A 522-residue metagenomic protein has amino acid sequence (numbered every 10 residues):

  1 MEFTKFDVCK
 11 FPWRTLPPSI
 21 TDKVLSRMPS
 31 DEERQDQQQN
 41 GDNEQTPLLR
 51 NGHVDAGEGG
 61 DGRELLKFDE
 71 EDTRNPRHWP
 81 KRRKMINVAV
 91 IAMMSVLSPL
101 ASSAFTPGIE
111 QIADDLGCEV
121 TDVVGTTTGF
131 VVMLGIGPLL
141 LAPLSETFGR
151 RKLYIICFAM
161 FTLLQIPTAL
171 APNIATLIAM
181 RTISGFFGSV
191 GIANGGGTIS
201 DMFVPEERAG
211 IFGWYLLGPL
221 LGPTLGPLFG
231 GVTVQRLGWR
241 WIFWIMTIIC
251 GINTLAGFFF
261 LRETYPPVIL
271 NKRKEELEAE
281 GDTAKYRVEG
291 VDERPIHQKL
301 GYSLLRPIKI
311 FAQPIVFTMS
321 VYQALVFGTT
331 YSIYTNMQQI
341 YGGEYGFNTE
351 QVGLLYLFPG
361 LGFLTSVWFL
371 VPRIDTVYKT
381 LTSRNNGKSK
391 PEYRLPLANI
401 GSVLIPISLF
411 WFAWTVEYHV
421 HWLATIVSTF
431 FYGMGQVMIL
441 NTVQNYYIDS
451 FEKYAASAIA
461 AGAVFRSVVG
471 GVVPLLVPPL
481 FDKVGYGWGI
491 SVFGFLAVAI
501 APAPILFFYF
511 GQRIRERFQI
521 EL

Functional and structural regions predicted by a protein language model:
M1-R83, L261-S303, V377-P391, R513-L522: Intrinsically disordered, low-complexity terminal tails of fungal membrane proteins
R83-V120, L141, G191, I333-Q338: Extracytoplasmic
P99, T128-V131, G135, A169 (+5 more regions): C-terminal transmembrane bundle
A101, D115-G117, L140, F148-G149 (+5 more regions): Helix-breaking motifs and short loop linkers at transmembrane-helix boundaries and internal kinks in secondary membrane
I136-A175: Conserved MFS/SLC helix-loop-helix module at the cytosolic interface between two early adjacent transmembrane helices
Y154, N173-R181, A193, F243 (+2 more regions): Short hydrophobic/alpha-helical segments at membrane-entry points of transmembrane helices in Major Facilitator
M180-P219: Cytoplasmic helix-loop-helix junction between adjacent transmembrane helices in 12-TM secondary transporters
G218-V268: Helix-loop-helix hairpin linking two adjacent transmembrane segments in secondary transporters
